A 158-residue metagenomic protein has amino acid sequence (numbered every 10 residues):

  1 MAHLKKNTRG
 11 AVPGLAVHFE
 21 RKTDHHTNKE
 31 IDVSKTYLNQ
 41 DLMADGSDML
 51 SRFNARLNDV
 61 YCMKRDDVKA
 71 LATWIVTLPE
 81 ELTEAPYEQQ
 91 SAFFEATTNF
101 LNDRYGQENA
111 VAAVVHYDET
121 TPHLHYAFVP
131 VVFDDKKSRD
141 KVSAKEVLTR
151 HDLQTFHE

Functional and structural regions predicted by a protein language model:
M1-E158: N-terminal nicking endonuclease/strand-transfer module with a His-rich metal-binding environment and a catalytic Tyr
